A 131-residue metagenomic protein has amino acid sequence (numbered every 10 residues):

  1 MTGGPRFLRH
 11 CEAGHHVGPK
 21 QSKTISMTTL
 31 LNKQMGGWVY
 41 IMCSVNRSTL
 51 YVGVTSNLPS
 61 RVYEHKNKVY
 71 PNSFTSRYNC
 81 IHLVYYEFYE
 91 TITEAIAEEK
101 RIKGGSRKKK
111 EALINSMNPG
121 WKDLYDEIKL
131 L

Functional and structural regions predicted by a protein language model:
M1-Y70, S76-Y86, A97-K100, L113 (+1 more regions): GIY-YIG nuclease catalytic motif and its immediate N-terminal context
Y89: Short, surface-exposed polybasic/aromatic micro-patch for ligand or macromolecular engagement
I92: C2H2-type zinc-finger recognition helix
G104-R107: A common structural junction motif
